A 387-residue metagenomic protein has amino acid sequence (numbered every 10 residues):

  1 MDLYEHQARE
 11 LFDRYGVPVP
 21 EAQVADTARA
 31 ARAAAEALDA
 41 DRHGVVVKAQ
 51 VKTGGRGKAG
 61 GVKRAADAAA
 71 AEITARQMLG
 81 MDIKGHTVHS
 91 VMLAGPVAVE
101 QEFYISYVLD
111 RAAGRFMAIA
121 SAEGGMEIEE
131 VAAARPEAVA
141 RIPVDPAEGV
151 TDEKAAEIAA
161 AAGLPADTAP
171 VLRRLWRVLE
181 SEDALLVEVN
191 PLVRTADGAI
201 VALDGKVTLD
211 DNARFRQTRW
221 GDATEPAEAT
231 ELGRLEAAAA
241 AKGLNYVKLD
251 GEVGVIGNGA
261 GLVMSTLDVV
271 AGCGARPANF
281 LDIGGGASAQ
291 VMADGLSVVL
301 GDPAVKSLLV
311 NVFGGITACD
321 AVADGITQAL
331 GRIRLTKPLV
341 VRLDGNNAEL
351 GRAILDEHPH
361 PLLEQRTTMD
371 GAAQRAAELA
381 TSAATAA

Functional and structural regions predicted by a protein language model:
M1-V189, V193-V310, D320-V322, G331 (+3 more regions): ATP-dependent carboxylate/acyl-activation modules
V312, T336-G345: Short internal beta-strands
F313-T317: Glycine-rich, proline-tolerant flexible connector loops at the mouths of alpha/beta enzymes
A318-L339: Amphipathic alpha-helical interaction surfaces in cytosolic regulatory modules
